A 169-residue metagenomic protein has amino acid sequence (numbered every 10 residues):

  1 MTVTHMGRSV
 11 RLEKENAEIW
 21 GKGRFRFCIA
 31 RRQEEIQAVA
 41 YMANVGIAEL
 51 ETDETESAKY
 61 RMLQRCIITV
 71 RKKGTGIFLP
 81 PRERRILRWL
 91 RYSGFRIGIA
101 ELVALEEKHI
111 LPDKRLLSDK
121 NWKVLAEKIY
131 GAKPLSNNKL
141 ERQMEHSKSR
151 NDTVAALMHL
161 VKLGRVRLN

Functional and structural regions predicted by a protein language model:
M1-T4: Short boundary/linker motifs that mark transitions into or out of structured domains
M6-N169: Long, charge-rich, low-complexity alpha-helical segments
